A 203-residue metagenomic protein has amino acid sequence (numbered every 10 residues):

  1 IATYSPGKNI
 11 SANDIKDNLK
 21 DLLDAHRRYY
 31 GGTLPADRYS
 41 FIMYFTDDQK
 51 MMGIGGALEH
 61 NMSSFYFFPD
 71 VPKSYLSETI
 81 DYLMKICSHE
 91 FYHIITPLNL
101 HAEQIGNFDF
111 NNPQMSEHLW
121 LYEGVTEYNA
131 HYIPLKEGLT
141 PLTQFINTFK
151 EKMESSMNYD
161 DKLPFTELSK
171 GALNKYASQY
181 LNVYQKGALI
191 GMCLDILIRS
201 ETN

Functional and structural regions predicted by a protein language model:
I1-H118: Juxtacatalytic substrate-recognition/specificity segment
D14-D21, A25, Y82, I86 (+5 more regions): Extracytoplasmic/secreted proteins, especially bacterial periplasmic and envelope-associated proteins
L100-D109, P113-L189: Acidic/His/Gly-enriched intrinsically disordered linker/tail segments that often contain short helix/coil "MoRF-like"
I198, T202-N203: C-terminal, non-catalytic "cap/extension" segments appended to globular domains
